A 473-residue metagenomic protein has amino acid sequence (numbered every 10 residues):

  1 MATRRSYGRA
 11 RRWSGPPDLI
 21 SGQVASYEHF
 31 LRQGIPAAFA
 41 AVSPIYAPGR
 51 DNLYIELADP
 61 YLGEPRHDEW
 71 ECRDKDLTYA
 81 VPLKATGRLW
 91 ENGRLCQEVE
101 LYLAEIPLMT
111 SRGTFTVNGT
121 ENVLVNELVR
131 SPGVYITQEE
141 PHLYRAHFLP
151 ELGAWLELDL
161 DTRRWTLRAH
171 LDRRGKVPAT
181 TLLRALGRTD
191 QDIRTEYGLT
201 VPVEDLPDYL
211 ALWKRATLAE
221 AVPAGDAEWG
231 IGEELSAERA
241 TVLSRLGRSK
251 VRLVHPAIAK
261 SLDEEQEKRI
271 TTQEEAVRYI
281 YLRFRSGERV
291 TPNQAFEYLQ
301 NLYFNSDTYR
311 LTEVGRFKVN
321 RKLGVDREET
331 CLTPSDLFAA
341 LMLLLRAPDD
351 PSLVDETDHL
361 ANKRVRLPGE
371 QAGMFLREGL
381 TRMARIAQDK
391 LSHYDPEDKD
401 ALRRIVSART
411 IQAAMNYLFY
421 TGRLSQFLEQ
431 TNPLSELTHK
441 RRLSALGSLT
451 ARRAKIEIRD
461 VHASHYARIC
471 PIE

Functional and structural regions predicted by a protein language model:
M1-H465: N-terminal non-catalytic structural scaffold regions of very large proteins
C470-E473: Conserved helicase core region in the C-terminal RecA-like lobe
